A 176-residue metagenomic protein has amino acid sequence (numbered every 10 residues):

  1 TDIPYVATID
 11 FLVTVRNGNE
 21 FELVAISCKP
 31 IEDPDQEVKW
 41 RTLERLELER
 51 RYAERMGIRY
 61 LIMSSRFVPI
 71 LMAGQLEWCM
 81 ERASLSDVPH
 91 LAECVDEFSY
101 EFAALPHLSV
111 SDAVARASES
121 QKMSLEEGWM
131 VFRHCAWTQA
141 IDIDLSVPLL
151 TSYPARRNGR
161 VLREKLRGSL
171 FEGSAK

Functional and structural regions predicted by a protein language model:
T1-K176: Electrostatic, structured charged patches in enzyme active sites and in nucleic-acid/phosphate-binding
